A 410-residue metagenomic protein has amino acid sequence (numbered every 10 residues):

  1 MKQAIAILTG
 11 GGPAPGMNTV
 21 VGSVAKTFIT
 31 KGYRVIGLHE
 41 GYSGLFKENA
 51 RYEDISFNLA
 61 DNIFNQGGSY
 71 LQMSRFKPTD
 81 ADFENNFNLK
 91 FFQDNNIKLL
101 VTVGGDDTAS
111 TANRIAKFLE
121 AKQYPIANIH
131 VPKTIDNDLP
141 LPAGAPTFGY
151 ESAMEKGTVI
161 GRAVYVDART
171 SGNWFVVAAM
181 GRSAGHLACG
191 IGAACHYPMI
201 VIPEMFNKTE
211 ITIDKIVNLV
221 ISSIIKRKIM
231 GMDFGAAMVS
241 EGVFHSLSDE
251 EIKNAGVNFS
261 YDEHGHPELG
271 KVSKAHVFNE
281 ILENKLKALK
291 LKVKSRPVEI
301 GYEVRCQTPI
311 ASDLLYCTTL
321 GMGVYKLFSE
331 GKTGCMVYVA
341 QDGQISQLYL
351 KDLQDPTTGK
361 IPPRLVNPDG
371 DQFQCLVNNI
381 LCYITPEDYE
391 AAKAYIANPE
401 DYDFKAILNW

Functional and structural regions predicted by a protein language model:
M1-N49: N-terminal phosphate-binding or glycine-rich loops at protein starts, especially the Walker A/P-loop of NTPases
A4-I7, I63-R75, K133-A145, T170-S171 (+1 more regions): Gly-rich Lys/Arg/Thr-decorated short loops/hinges at beta-loop-alpha junctions or inter-strand turns that position
G10-G12, Y33, L38-S43, R75-F76 (+6 more regions): Short, ordered loop/turn segments at secondary-structure junctions
A14-V24, F46, D82-N86, D106-R114 (+4 more regions): Short glycine/serine/threonine-rich phosphate/pyrophosphate-binding segments that cradle anionic phosphate groups
V35, F91, L99-G104, S110-P125 (+3 more regions): Accessory alpha-helical/coil subdomains and C-terminal extensions that flank or cap enzyme catalytic cores
L45-K98, T108, I135, A145-E155 (+1 more regions): Glycine-rich oxoanion-binding loops at beta->alpha junctions
E251-W410: C-terminal non-catalytic interaction/assembly regions of soluble proteins
